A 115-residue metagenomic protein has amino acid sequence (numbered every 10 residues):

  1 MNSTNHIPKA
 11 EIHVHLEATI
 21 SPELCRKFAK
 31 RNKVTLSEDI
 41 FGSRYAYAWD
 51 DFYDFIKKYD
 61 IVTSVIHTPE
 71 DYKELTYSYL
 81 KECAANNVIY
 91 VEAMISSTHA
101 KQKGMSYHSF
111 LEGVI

Functional and structural regions predicted by a protein language model:
M1-I115: Metal-cofactor-binding active-site regions of metalloenzymes
